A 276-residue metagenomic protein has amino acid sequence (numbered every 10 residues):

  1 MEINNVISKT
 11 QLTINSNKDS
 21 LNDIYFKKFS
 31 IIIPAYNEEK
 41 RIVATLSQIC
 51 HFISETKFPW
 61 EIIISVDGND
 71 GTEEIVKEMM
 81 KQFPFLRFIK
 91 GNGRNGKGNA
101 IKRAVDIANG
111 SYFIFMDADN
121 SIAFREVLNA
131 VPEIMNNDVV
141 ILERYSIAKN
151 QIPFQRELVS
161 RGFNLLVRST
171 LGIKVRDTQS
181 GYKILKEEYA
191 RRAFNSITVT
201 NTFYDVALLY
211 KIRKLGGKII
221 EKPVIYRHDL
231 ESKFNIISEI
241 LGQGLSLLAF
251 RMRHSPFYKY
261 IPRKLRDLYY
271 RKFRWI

Functional and structural regions predicted by a protein language model:
M1-F29, S196-I276: Hydrophobic helical membrane-anchoring modules
I14-K18, E38-I53: Short, well-formed alpha-helical segments that are part of the catalytic scaffolds of diverse glycosyltransferases
K27-I33, I42, I49, W60-S65: Hydrophobic targeting segments
E38-R41, G68, K97, A123: Donor nucleotide-sugar binding loop of glycosyltransferases
W60, E73-I107: Conserved donor nucleotide-binding strand/loop of the catalytic core
V66-E74, N120: A conserved acidic beta->alpha catalytic loop
G91-I107, Y112, F124-T202, D229-L245: Acceptor/aglycone-binding surface of glycosyltransferases and processive sugar-polymer synthases
